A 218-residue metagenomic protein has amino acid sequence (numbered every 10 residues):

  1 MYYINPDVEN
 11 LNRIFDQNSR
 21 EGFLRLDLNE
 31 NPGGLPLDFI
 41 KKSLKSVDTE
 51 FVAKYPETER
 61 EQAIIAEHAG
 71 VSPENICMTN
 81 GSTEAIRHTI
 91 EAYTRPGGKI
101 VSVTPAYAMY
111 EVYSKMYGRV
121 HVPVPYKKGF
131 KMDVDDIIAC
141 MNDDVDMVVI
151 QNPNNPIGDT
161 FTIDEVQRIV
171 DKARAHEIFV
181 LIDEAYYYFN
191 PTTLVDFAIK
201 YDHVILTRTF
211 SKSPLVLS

Functional and structural regions predicted by a protein language model:
M1-G81, H88: N-terminal small-domain helix-loop-helix segment of the aminotransferase-like
N29-N31, S82-T83, Y107, N152-P156 (+2 more regions): Short glycine-rich anion-binding loops that position phosphate/pyrophosphate groups of nucleotides and phosphorylated
G34-P36, I86-T89, Y110-E111, I157-G158 (+2 more regions): Glycine/Thr-rich phosphate-binding loops of Rossmann-like dinucleotide-binding domains
R60, M132-D144, P156-V216: Active-site pre-lysine segment of PLP-dependent enzymes
S72, Y117-G118, K200-Y201: Short, structured coil segments at secondary-structure junctions
G81, R87, T104-P105, G158 (+2 more regions): Short N-terminal helix/helix-N-cap motif within the alpha/beta-hydrolase-1
A92-I150: PLP-dependent aminotransferase-like
